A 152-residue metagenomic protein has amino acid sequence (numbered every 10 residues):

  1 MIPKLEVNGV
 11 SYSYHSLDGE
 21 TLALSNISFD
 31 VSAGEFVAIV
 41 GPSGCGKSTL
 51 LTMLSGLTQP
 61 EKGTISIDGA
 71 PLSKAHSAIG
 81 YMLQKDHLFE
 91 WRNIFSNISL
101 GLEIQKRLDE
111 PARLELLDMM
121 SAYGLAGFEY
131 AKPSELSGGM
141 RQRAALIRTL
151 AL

Functional and structural regions predicted by a protein language model:
M1-K4, S13-N26: A short, flexible loop at the N-terminus of ABC-type nucleotide-binding domains that lies
E20, A75, F95, S121 (+1 more regions): Signature (C-motif/LSGGQ) region and adjacent switch/coupling loops of ABC-type ATPase nucleotide-binding domains
V40-P42: The feature captures the beta-strand-to-loop junction immediately N-terminal to the Walker
S55: Helix-to-loop junction immediately C-terminal to a conserved catalytic motif
G63-A75: Conserved ABC transporter NBD signature motif
F95-E103, R113: Short helical segment in ABC ATPase nucleotide-binding domains corresponding to the A-loop/adjacent helical element
E110-F128: Conserved ABC ATPase "signature" region
K132-L136, M140: Conserved ABC ATPase signature
